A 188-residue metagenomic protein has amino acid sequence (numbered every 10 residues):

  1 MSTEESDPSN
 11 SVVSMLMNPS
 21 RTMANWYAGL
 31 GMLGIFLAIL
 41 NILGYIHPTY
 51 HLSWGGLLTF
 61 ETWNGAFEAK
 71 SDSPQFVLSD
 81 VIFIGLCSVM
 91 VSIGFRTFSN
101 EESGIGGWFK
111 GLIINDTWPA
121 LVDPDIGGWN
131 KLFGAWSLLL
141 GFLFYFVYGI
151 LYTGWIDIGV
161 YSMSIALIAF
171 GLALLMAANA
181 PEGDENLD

Functional and structural regions predicted by a protein language model:
V12-L37: Alpha-helical transmembrane segments and their helix-start/interface "positive-inside/aromatic belt" motifs in integral
M17-S20, F60-I84: Membrane-interface segments at the starts/ends of alpha-helical transmembrane spans
I39-G44, L132-V160: Alpha-helical transmembrane segments and their membrane-interface junctions in multi-pass membrane proteins
I39-W63, E101: Membrane-helix interface motif
L57-E61, I158-D188: Alpha-helical transmembrane segments and their immediate juxtamembrane interface regions
W63-A69, K110-W129: Short membrane-interface loop/juxtamembrane segments of multi-pass integral membrane proteins
D72-I82, I156-I168: Hydrophobic alpha-helical transmembrane segments
C87-I114: Membrane-water interface of transmembrane alpha-helices
